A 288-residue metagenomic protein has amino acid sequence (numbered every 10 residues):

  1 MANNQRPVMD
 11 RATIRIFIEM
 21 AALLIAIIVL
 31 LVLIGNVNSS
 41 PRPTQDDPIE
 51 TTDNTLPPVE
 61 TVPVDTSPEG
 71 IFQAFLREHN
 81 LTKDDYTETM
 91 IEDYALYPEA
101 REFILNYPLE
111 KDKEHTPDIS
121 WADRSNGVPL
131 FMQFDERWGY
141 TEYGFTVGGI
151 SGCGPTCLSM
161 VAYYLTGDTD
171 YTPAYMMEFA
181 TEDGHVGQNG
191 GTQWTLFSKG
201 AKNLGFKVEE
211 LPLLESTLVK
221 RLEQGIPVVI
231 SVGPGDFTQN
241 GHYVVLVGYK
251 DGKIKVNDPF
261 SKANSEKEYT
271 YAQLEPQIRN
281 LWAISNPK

Functional and structural regions predicted by a protein language model:
M1-A2: N-terminal intrinsically disordered, acidic low-complexity segments at the extreme N-terminus
R6-L23, I27-H185: Active-site-adjacent structural segments surrounding the nucleophilic cysteine of cysteine proteases and isopeptidases
L31-I49, V59-D65, Q73-A74, D118-I119 (+3 more regions): Conserved active-site-adjacent core of cysteine acyl-enzyme catalytic domains
